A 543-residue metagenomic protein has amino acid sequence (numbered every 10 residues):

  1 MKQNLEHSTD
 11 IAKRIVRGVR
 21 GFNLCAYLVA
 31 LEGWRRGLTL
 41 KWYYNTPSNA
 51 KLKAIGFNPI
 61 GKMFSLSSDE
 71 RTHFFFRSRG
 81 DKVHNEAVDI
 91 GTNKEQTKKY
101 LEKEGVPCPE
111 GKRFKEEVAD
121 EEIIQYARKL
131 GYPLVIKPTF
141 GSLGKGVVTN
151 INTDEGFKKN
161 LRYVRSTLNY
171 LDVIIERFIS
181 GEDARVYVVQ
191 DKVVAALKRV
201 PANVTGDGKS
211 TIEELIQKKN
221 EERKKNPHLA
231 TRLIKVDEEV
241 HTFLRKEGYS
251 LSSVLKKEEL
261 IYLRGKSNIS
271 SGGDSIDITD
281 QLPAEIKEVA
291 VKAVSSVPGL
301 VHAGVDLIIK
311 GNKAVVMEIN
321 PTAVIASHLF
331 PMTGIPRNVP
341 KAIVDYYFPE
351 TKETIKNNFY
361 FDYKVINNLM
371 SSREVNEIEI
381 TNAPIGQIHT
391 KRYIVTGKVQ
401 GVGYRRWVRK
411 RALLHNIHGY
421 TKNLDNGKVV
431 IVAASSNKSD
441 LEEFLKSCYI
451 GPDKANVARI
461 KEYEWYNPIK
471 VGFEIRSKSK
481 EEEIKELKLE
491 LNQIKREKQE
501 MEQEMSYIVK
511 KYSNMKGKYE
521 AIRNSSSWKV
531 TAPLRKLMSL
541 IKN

Functional and structural regions predicted by a protein language model:
T9-R17, G21, A202-D207, R264-I385 (+1 more regions): ATP-dependent carboxylate activation and anion-phosphoryl transfer catalytic cores that bind Mg-ATP to form
R17-Q125, K129, S142: Conserved N-proximal alpha/beta basic substrate-recognition cap immediately N-terminal to, or forming the N-lobe
K53-L66, A184-Q190, A195, N312-S327: A short beta-strand motif that forms the metal-chelation/ATP-contact edge of phosphoryl-transfer active sites
L101-E102, Y126-N150, N169-E182: ATP-grasp fold ATP-binding core
E121-E122, G156-K159, K313, G403 (+1 more regions): Short, conserved charged micro-motifs
N152-D154, K159-K266: Phosphate-binding site of ATP-dependent enzymes
E374-M505: Charge-rich, low-complexity N-terminal segments
K480-N543: Boundary detector for helix-to-coil junctions that initiate low-complexity/charged tails
